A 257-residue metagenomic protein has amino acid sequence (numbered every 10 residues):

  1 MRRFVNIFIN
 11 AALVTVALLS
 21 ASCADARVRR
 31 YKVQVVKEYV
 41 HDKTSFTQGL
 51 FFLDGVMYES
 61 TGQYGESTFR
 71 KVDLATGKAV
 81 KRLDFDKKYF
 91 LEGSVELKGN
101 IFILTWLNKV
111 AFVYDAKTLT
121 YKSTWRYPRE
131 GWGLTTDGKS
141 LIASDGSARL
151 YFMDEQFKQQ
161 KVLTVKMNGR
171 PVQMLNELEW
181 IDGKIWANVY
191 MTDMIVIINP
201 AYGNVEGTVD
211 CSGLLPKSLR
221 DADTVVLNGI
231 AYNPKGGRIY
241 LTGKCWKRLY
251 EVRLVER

Functional and structural regions predicted by a protein language model:
R27-K43, G77: A short helix->beta-strand "capping" segment at the edge of beta-propeller domains
V36-T68, Y89-G93: Beta-strand-rich domains and repeat architectures in extracellular enzymes and scaffolds, especially beta-propellers
E38-K43, L83-K87, T124-P128, T164-R170 (+2 more regions): Surface loop/turn motifs at the tips and blade-to-blade linkers of beta-strand repeat domains
T47, L175, A222-G229: Signature of short aromatic-glycine-proline-rich micro-motifs recurring in repeat-based ectodomains
D54-G55, K98-G99, G138-K139, D182-G183 (+1 more regions): Short coil/turn segments that connect the beta-strands within blades of beta-propeller domains
E59-Q63, F102-N108, A143-S147, A187-M191 (+1 more regions): Conserved beta-strand positions in repeat-built beta-propeller and related beta-rich domains
D73-T76, D115-T118, D154-K158, P200-G203 (+1 more regions): Short loop/turn segments that connect beta-strands within beta-propeller blades
